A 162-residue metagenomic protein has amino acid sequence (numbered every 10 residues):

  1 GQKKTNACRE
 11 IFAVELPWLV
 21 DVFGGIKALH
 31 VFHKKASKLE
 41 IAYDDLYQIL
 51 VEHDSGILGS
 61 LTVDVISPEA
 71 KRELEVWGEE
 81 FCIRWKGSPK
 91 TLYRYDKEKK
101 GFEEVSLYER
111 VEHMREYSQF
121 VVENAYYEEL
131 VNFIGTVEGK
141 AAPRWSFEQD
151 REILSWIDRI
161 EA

Functional and structural regions predicted by a protein language model:
G1-E40: Predominantly a Rossmann-like dinucleotide-binding segment in NAD(P)-dependent oxidoreductases
K4-N6, Y117-V121, G139-P143: Active-site rim elements
F12-L19, W85, E123-L130, D150: A structural signal for well-ordered alpha-helical scaffolds and beta->alpha junctions
E15, P68, I153: Short phosphate-engaging motifs
G25-V31, L58-G59, I83-R84, P143-R144: Acidic/polar loop patches that form or flank catalytic/metal-binding clefts of enzymes that bind anionic ligands
K38-D44, D54-E128: NAD(P)-dinucleotide binding in Rossmann-like oxidoreductases
A125-A162: C-terminal helix-rich "cap/oligomerization" subdomain common to oxidoreductases
